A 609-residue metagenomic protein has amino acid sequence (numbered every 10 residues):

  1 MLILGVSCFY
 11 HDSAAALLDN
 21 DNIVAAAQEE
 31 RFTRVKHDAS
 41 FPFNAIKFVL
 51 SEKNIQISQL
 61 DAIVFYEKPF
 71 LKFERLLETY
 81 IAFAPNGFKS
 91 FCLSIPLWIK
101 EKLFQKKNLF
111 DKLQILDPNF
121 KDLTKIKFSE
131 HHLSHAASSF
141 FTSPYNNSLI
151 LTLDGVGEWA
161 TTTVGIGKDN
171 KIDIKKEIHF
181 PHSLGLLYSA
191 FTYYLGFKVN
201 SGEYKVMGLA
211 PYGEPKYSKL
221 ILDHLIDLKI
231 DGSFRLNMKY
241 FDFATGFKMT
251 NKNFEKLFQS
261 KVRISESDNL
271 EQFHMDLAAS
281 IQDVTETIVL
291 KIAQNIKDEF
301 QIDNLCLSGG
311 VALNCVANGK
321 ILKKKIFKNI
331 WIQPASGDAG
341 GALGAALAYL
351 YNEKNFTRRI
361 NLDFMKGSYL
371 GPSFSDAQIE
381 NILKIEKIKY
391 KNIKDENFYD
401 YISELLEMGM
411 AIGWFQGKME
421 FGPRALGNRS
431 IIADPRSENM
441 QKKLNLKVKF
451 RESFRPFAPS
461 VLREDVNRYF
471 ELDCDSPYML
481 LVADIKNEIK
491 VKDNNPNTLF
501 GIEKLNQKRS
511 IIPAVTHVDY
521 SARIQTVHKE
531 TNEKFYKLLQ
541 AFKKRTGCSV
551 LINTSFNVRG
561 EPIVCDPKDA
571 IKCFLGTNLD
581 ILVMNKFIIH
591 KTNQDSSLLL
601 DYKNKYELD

Functional and structural regions predicted by a protein language model:
M1-L4: Extreme N-terminal starter segment of soluble prokaryotic enzymes
S7-A25, T33-K36, T79-S90, L97 (+6 more regions): Flexible beta->alpha loop and helix N-cap segments adjacent to enzyme active/binding sites
E29-I55, V289: N-terminal phosphate-binding loop and adjacent alpha-helix
N44-E52, I63-E67, L538, T546-C548: Short HxH-centered metal-ligating active-site micro-motif
I55-K89: Hydrophobic or amphipathic alpha-helical targeting/insertion segments
K100-L103: Feature for intrinsically disordered/low-complexity regulatory segments and propeptides
A279-L305: Phosphate/ATP-binding catalytic cores across multiple sugar-kinase/actin-like superfamilies, primarily ASKHA
